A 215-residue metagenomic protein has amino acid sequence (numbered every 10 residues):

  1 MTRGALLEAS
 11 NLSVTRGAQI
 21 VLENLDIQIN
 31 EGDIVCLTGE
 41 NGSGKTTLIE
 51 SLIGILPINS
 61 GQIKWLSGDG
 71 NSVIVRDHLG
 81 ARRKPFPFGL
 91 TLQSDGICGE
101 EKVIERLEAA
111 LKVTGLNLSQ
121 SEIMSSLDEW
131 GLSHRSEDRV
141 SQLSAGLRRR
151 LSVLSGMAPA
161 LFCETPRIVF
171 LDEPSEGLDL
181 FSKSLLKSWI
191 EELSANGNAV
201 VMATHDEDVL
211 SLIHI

Functional and structural regions predicted by a protein language model:
T38-E40: The feature captures the beta-strand-to-loop junction immediately N-terminal to the Walker
I53: Helix-to-loop junction immediately C-terminal to a conserved catalytic motif
G61-D77, R83-K84: Conserved ABC transporter NBD signature motif
S94, G99-T114: Q-loop/switch helix immediately C-terminal to the Walker
E108, L118-R135: Conserved ABC ATPase "signature" region
E164, V169-E173: Catalytic Walker B motif of ABC-type/P-loop ATPase nucleotide-binding domains
H214-I215: Conserved small/polar residues in nucleotide/adenosyl-binding loops
